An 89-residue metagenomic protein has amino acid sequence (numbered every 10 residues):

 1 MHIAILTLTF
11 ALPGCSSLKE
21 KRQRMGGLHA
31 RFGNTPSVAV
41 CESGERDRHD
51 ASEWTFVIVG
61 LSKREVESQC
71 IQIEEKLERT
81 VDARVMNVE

Functional and structural regions predicted by a protein language model:
I3, C41-L61: Short, charge-patterned binding micro-sites
I3-P13, L18: Short glycine-/aliphatic-rich beta-strand segments at the starts of folded cytosolic domains
A4-L8, W54, M86-V88: Hydrophobic residues positioned within well-ordered beta-strands of beta-sheet architectures
F10-G14, N34, G60-S62: Beta-strand elements of well-folded, non-transmembrane domains
K21: C-terminal binding/interaction regions
G27-A30, M86-V88: Phosphate/ribose-recognition catalytic cores of enzymes acting on nucleotide-derived substrates
P36-S43, R84-E89: Short beta-strand elements
G60-E89: C-terminal structural segments of small proteins and small subunits
